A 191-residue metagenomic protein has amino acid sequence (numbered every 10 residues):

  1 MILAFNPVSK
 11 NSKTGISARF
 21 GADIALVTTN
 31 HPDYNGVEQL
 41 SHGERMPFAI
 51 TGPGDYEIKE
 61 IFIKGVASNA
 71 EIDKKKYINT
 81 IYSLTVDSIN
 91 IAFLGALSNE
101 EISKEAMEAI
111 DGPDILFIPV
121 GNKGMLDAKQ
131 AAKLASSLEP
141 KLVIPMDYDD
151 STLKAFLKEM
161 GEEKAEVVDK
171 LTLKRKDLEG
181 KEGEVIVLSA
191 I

Functional and structural regions predicted by a protein language model:
M1-I24, H31-P32, G43-D111, I115 (+2 more regions): Core dinuclear metal-dependent hydrolase active-site scaffold
A22, D114-I118, N122, A131-Y148: Proline-aspartate-enriched helix->loop->beta-strand connector
V37-G43, T152-E163: Short, aromatic/basic amphipathic alpha-helical patches
S41-E60, A135-S151: A broadly tuned preference for mixed-charge, low-complexity surface segments
G112, Q130, L134-E139, F156 (+1 more regions): Metal-dependent phosphoesterases centered on the DNase I-like endonuclease/exonuclease/phosphatase
G124-M125, D150-L153: Short gly/pro/ser/thr-enriched loop/turn and capping motifs at secondary-structure boundaries
